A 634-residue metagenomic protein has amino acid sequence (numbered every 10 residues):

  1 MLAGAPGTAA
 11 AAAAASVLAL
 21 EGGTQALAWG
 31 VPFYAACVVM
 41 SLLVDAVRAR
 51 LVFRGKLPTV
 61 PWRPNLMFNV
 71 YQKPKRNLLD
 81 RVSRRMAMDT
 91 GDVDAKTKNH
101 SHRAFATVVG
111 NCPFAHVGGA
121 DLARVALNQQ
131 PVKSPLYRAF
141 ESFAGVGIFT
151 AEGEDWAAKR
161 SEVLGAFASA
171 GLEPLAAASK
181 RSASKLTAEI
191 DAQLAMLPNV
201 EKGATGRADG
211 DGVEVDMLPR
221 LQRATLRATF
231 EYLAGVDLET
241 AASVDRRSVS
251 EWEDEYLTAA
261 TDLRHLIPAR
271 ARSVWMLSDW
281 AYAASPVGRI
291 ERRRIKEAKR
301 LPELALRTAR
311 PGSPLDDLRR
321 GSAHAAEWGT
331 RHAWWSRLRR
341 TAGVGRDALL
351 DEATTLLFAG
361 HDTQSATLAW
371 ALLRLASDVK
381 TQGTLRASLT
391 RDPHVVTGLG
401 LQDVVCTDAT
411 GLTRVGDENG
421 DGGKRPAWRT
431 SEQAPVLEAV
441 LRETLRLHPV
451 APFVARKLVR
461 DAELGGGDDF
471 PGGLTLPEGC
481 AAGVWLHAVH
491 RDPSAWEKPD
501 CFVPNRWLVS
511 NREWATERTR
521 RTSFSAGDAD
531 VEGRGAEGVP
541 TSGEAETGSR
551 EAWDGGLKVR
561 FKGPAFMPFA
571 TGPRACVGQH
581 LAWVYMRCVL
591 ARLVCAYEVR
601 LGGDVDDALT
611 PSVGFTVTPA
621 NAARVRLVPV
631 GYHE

Functional and structural regions predicted by a protein language model:
L2-G4, V17-A144, A151-E154, A158 (+5 more regions): N-terminal membrane-proximal hinge/A-helix region immediately C-terminal to the signal-anchor transmembrane segment
A3, E21, Q25, T618-E634: C-terminal helix/juxtamembrane-tail motif
L57-W62, A176, K180, D211 (+11 more regions): Cytochrome P450 I-helix active-site segment
F68-S101, L304, G400-D417, G422-D469 (+1 more regions): Conserved cytochrome P450 K-helix E-x-x-R motif and the immediately C-terminal K′/meander segment
P131, H448, V484-G556: Conserved cytochrome P450 K-helix/beta-meander segment immediately N-terminal to the heme-binding cysteine loop
L136, P174-L368, T384, G398 (+1 more regions): Cytochrome P450 heme-thiolate monooxygenase catalytic core
E239, T381, A482, V559-G563 (+1 more regions): Cytochrome P450 heme-binding "Cys pocket" and the immediately downstream C-terminal segment
T363-A376, V589: Short, small-residue alpha-helix embedded
